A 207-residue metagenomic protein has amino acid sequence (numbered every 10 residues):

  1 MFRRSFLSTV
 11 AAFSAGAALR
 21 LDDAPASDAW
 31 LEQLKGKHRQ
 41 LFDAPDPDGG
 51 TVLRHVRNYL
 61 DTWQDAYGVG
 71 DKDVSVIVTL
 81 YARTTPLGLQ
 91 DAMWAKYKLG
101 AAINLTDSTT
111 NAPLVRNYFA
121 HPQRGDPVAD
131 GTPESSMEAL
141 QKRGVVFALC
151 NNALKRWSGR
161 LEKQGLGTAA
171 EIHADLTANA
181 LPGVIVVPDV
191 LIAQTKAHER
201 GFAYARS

Functional and structural regions predicted by a protein language model:
M1, S5-D23: N-terminal export signals
A17-Q40: C-terminal segment of N-terminal export signals and the immediately downstream linker at the start of the mature
K37, K72-V76, K142-V146, R200-F202: Loop/turn elements at helix/coil->beta-strand transitions in domains of secreted/extracellular proteins
P47-G49, A82-L87, F147, N152-W157 (+1 more regions): Solvent-exposed loop/turn segments at secondary-structure junctions within structured extracellular/periplasmic domains
T51-V69: Histidine-anchored nucleotide/phosphate-binding helix
V69-M93: Acidic helix-start/capping segments at beta-turn-to-alpha-helix junctions
K98-Q123: A glycine-rich helix N-cap at a beta->alpha junction
E162-S207: Glycine-rich, aromatic-bearing surface loops/beta-hairpins
